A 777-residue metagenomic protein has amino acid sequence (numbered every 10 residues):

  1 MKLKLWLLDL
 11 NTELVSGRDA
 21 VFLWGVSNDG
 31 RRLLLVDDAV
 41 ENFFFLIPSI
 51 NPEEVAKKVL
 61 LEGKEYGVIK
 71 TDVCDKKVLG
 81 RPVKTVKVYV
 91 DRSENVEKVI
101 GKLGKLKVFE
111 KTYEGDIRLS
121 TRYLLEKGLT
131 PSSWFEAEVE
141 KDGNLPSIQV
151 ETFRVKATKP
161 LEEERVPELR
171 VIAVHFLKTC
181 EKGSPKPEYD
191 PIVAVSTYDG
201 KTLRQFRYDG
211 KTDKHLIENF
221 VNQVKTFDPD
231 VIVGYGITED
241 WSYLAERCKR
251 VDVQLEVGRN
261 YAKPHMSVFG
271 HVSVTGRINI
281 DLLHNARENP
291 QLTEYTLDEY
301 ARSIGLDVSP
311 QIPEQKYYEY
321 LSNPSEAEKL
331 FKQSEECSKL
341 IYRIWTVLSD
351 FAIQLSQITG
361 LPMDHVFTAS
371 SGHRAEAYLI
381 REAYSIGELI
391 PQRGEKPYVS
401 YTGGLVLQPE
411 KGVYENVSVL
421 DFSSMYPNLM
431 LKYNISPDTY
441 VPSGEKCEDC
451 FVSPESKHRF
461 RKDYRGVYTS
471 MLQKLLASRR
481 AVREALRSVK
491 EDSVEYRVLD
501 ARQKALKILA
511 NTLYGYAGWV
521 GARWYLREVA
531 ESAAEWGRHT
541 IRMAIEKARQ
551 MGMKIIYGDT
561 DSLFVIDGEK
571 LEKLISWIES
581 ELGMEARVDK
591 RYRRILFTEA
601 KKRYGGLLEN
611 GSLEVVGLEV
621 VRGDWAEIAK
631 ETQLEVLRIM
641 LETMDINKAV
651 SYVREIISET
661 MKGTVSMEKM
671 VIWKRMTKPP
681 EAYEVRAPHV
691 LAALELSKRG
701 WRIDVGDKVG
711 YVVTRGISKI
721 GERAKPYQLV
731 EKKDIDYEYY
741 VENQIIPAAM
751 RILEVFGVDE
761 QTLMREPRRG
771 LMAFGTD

Functional and structural regions predicted by a protein language model:
K2-G63, T152, K156-V231: Conserved RNase H-like, two-metal-ion catalytic cores of nucleic-acid enzymes
K2-W6, S16, F22-W24, L125-E126 (+9 more regions): Common nucleic-acid-contacting/processivity interface regions adjacent to the catalytic cores of nucleic-acid enzymes
S49-E53, K58, E62-E97, Q205-T293 (+1 more regions): Conserved DEDDh/DEDDy metal-dependent 3′-5′ exonuclease domain
R81-P167, T359: N-terminal accessory regions of nucleic-acid-interacting proteins
R92, R165, L177, E695-D777: Low-complexity, acidic/Ser/Thr- and charged residue-rich accessory regions of DNA metabolism proteins
K159-L203, G466-G521: Active-site cores of enzymes that catalyze phosphoryl transfer or operate on phosphate-rich substrates
D240-K249, S423-P437: Short active-site loop/helix that positions an aromatic residue
I566-R723: C-terminal polymerase-core module
